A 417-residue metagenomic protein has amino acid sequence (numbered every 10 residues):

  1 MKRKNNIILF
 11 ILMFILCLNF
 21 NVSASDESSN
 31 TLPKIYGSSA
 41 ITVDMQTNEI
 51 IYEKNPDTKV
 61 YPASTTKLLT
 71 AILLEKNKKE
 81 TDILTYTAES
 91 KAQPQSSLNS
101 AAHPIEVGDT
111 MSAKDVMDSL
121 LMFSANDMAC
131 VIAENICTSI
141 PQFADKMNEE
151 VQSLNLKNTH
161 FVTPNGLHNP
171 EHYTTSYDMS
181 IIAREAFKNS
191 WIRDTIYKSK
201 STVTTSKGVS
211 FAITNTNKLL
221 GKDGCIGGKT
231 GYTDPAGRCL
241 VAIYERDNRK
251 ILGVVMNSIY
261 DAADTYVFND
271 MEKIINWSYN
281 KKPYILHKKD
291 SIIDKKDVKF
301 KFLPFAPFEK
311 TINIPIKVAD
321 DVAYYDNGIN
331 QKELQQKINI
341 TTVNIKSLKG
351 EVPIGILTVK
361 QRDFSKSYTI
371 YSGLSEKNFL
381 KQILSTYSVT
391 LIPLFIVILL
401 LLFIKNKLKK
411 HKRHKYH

Functional and structural regions predicted by a protein language model:
M1-K2, Y416: Proline/serine/threonine-rich low-complexity "mucin-like" segments in extracytoplasmic/periplasmic regions that act as
K2-S25, Y387-L408: Sec-dependent N-terminal signal peptides of Gram-positive bacterial secreted proteins and lipoproteins
R3-K4, P62, D109, A113 (+2 more regions): Structural motif marking the loop-to-transmembrane transition
N6, F14-C17, S23, T47 (+5 more regions): Generic "edge-of-domain/loop-turn" microfeature
A24-S190: Active-site-adjacent loops and short helices of periplasmic peptidoglycan-processing enzymes
L156-K157, H168-Y173, Y177-H417: Domain-terminus/edge residues, biased toward the C-terminal soluble/receptor-binding domains of extracytoplasmic
